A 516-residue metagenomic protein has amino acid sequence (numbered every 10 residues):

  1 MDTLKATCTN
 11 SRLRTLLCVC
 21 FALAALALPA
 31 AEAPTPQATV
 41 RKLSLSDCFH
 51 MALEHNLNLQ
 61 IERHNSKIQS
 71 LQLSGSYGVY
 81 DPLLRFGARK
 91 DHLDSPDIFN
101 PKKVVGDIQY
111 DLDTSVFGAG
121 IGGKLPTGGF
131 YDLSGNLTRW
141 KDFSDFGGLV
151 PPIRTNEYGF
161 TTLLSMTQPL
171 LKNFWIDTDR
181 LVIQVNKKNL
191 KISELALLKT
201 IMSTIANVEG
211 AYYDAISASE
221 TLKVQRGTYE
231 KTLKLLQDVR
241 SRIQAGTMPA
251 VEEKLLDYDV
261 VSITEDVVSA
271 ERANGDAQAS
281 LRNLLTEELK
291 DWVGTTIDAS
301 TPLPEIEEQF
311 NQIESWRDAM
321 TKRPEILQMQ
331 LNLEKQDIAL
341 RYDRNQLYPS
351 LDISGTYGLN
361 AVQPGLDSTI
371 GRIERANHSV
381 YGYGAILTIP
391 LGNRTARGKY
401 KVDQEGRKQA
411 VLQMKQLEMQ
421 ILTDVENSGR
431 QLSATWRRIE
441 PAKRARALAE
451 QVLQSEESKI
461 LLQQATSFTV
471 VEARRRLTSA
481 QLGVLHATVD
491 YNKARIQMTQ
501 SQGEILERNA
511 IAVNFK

Functional and structural regions predicted by a protein language model:
M1-R12: N-terminal secretory signal peptides that target proteins for export/translocation
K5-A6, L17, A30-Q37, H92-D94 (+5 more regions): Acidic, low-complexity, intrinsically disordered peripheral segments
L16-A27: Bacterial N-terminal signal peptides
A30-V116, M166-L181, V185-K187, T247-A250 (+10 more regions): Bacterial Sec-pathway N-terminal export signals of envelope proteins
P36-T39, A88-L164, D298-Q309, R341 (+2 more regions): Small/polar, glycine/serine/threonine/aspartate-rich low-complexity segments that form flexible
Q60-H64, Y77-G78, P126-N156, K172-A196 (+10 more regions): Sec/SRP-type N-terminal targeting helices
I68, S76-G78, Y229, L233-Q237 (+2 more regions): Short segments within alpha-helical structural elements
E194-S315, Q431, T435, R476-L477 (+1 more regions): Periplasmic alpha-helical coiled-coil/stalk elements that build and connect Gram-negative outer-membrane
